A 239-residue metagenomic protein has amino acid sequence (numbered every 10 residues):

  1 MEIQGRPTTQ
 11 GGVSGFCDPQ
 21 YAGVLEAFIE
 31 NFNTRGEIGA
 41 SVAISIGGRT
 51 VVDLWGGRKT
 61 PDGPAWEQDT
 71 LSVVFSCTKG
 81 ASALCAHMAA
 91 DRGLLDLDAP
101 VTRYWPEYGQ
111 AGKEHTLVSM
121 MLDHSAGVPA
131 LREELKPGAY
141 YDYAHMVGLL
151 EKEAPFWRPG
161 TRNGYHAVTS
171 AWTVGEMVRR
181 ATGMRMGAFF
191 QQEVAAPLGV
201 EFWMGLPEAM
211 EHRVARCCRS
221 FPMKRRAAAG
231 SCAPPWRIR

Functional and structural regions predicted by a protein language model:
E2-V13: Short, contiguous pre-domain boundary segments
G12-F75, D96-A99: Short, conserved catalytic-motif segment at the N-terminal edge
A22, I46, G80-L84, A99 (+4 more regions): A structural signal for well-ordered alpha-helical segments within the folded catalytic domains of diverse enzymes
Q68, V73-C77, D91-E133, E151-K152 (+1 more regions): Active-site helix/loop module of the DD-peptidase/beta-lactamase fold, centered on the serine-lysine SxxK catalytic
H87-R92, W172-R180: Short glycine/serine- and small hydrophobic-enriched flexible loop segments
E153-G160: Cytochrome P450 catalytic-domain "roof"
G160-T169: Cytochrome P450
M223-A229, A233-R239: Cationic, amphipathic, low-complexity alpha-helical segments enriched in hydrophobics plus arginine/proline
